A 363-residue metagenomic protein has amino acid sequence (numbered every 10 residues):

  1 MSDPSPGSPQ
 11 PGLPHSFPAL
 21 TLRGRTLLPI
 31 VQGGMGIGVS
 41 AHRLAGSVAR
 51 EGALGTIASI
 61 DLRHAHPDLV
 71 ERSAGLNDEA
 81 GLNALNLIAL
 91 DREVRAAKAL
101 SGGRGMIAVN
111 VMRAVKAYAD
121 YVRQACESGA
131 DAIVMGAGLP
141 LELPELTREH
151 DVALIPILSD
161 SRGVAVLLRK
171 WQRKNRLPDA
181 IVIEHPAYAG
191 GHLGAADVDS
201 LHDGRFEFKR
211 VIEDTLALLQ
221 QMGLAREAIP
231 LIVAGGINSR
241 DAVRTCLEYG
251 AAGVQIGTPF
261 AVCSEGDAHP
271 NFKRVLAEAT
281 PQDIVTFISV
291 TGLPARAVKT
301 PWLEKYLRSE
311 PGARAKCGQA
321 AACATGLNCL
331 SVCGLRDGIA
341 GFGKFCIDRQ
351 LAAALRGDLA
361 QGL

Functional and structural regions predicted by a protein language model:
S2-A225: Active-site entrance/lid segments in N-terminal catalytic domains of soluble metabolic enzymes
V31, Y188-A228, I232, N238-L363: Conserved active-site-proximal phosphate/metal-binding subdomains
V39, I237-N238: Residue-level detector of alpha-helix initiation sites
